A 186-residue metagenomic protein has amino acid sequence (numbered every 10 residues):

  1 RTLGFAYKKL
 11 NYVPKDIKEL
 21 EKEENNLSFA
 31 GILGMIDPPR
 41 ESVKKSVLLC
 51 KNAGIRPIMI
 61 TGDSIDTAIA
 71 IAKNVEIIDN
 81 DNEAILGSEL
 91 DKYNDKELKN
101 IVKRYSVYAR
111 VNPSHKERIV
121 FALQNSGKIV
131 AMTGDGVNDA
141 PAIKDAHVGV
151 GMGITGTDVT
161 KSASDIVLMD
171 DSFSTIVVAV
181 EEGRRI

Functional and structural regions predicted by a protein language model:
R1-A122, S126, A140, I154-T155 (+1 more regions): Cytosolic catalytic headpieces and adjacent flexible linkers of membrane translocases
M59, V130-A131, D135: Hydrophobic "anchor" residues on beta-strands that sit immediately upstream of conserved functional sites
I69, A131, I176-V177: Short helix/loop capping segments that flank catalytic or ligand/cofactor-binding pockets
R110, M132-T133, A163: Thr-Gly-centered strand-to-loop micro-motif
L123-A131, H147: Short beta-strand/loop segments at the ligand-binding rim of alpha/beta enzyme cores
G136-I186: Mg2+-dependent phosphoryl-transfer enzymes with acidic/Ser/Thr/Gly-rich catalytic loops
